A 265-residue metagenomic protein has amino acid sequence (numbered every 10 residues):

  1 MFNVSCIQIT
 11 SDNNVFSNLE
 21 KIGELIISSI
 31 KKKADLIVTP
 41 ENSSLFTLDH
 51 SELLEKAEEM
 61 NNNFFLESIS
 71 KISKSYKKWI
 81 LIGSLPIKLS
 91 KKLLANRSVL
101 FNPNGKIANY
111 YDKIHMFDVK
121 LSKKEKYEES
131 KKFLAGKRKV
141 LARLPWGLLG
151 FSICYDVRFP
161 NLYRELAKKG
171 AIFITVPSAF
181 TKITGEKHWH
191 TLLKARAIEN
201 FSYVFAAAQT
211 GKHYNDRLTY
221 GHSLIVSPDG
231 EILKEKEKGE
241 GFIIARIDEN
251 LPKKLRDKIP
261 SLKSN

Functional and structural regions predicted by a protein language model:
M1-N13, N18, V38, R97 (+3 more regions): Active-site-proximal beta-strand elements of phosphoester/diester hydrolases
S5, V99-F101, L224, I243-A245: Conserved hydrophobic/aromatic positions in well-ordered beta-strands
V15, G23-P103, Y110, F180-A195 (+1 more regions): Cys-nucleophile CN-hydrolase/nitrilase-fold catalytic domain and related Cys-dependent amidase chemistry that acts on
S17-S28, R158-R164: Short, acidic/polar
S51, V99, Y110-F117, L224 (+1 more regions): Short beta->alpha transition motifs characteristic of CBS
M60-I82, L148, V157-I243: CN hydrolase (nitrilase-like) catalytic-core segments centered on the catalytic cysteine and neighboring Lys/Glu
L89-K169, K182-T191, K254-S261: Active-site catalytic loop in hydrolytic enzyme cores
I244-N265: Short, basic/aromatic-enriched C-terminal tail that caps enzymatic domains
